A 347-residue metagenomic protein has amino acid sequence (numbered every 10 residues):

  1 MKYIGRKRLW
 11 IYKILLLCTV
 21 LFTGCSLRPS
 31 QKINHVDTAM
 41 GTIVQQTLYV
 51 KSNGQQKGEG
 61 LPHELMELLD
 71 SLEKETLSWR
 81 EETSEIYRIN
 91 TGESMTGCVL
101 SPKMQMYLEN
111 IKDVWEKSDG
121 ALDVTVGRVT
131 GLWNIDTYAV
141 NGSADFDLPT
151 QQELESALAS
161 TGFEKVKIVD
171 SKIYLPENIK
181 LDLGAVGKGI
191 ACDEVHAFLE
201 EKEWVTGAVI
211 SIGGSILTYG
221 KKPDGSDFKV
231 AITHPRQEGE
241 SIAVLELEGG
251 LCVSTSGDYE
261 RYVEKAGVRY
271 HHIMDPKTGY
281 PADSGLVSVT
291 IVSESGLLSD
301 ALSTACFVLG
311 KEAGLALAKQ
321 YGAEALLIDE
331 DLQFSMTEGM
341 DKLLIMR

Functional and structural regions predicted by a protein language model:
K2-I14, C18-R347: Mature catalytic core of soluble alpha/beta enzymes
